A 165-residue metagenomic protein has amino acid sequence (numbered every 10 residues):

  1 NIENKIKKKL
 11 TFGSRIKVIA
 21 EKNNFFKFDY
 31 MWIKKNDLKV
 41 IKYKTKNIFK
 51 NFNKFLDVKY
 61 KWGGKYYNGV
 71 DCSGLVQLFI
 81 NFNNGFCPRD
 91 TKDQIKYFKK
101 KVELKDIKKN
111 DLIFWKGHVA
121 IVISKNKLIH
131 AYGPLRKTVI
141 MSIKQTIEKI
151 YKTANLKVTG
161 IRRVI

Functional and structural regions predicted by a protein language model:
N1-N4, K9-F12, A20-K22, K44-I48 (+1 more regions): SH3-family beta-barrel domains
K7-D37: SH3/SH3-like beta-barrel superfamily modules
L10, D106-K108, I113-F114: Short, well-ordered loop/turn sites that connect or cap secondary structure elements
E21, K92, K100-K101, I123-I165: Aromatic- and glycine-rich peptidoglycan recognition patches
N23, Y30-K59, F82-N83: A short mid-domain helix/strand-loop element embedded in enzyme catalytic domains that forms or borders the active-site
K59-I107: Catalytic cysteine-centered active-site loop
L112, G117-K127: Catalytic nucleophile-His microenvironment captured as a short glycine-rich beta-strand/loop that brackets
